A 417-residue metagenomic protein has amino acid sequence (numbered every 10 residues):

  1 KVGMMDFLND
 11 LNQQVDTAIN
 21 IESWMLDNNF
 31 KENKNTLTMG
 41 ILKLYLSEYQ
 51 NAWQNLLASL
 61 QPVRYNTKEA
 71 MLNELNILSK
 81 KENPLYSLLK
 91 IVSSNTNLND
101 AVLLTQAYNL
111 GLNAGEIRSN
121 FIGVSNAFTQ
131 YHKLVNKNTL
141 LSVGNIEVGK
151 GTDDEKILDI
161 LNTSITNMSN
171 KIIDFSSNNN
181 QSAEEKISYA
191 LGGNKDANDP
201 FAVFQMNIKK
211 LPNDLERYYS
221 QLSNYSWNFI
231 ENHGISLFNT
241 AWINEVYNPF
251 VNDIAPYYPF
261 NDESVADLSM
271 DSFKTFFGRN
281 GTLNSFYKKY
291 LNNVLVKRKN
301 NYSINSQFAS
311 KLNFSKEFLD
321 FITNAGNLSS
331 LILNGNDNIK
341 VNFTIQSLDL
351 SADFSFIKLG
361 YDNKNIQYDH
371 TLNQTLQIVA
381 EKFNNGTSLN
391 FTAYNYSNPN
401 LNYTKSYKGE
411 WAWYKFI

Functional and structural regions predicted by a protein language model:
K1-I417: C-terminal domain/tail detector
